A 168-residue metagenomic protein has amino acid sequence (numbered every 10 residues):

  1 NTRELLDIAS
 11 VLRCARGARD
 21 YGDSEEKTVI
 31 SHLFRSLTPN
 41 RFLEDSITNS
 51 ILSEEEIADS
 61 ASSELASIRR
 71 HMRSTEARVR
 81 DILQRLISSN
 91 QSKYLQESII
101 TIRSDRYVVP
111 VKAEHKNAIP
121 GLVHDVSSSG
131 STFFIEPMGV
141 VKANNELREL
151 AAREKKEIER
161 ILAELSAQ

Functional and structural regions predicted by a protein language model:
N1-E64, I68: Conserved amphipathic alpha-helical "coupling/scaffold" segments that transmit conformational changes between domains
D23, L83, I87-N90, I158 (+1 more regions): Coiled-coil heptad-register positions
E25-L33, S63, F134-I135, V140-A143 (+1 more regions): Long amphipathic alpha-helical coiled-coil segments
E26, S127-G130, A151: A short alpha->loop->secondary-structure connector
E56-H71, K156-Q168: Charged, surface-exposed helical/loop "interaction arms" that form contiguous linear patches used for dimerization
A66-K116: Extended, Lys/Arg-enriched charged tracts that mediate electrostatic binding to polyanionic substrates
I99, R103-F134, N144: SMC-family hinge/dimerization module
M138-E164: Internal alpha/beta scaffold segment
